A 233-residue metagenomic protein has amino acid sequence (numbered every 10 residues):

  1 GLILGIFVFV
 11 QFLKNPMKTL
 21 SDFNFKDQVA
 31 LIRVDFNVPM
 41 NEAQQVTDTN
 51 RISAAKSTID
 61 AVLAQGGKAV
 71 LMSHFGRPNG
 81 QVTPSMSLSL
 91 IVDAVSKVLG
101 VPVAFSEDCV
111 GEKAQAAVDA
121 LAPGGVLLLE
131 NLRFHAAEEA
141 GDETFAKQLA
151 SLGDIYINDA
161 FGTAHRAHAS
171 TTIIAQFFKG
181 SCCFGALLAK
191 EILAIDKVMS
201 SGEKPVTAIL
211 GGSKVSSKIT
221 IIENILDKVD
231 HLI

Functional and structural regions predicted by a protein language model:
G1-P16: Short, Lys/Arg-enriched N-terminal segments with co-localized hydrophobic residues within the first ~10-30 amino acids
L13-I233: Active-site loop-to-helix "anion-binding N-cap" substructures in soluble metabolic enzymes
